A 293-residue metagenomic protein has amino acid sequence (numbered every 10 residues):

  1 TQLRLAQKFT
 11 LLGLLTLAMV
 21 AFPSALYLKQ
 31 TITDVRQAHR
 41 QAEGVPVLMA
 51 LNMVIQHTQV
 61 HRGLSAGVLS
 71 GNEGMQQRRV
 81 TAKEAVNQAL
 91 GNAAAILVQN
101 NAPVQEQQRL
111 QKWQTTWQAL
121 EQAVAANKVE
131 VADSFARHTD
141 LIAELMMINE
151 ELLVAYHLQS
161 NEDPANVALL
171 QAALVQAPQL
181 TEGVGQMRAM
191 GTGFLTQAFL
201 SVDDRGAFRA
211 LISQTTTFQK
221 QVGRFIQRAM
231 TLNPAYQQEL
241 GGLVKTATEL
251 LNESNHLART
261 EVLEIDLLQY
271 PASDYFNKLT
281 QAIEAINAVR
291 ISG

Functional and structural regions predicted by a protein language model:
T1-G293: Hydrophobic alpha-helical segments
